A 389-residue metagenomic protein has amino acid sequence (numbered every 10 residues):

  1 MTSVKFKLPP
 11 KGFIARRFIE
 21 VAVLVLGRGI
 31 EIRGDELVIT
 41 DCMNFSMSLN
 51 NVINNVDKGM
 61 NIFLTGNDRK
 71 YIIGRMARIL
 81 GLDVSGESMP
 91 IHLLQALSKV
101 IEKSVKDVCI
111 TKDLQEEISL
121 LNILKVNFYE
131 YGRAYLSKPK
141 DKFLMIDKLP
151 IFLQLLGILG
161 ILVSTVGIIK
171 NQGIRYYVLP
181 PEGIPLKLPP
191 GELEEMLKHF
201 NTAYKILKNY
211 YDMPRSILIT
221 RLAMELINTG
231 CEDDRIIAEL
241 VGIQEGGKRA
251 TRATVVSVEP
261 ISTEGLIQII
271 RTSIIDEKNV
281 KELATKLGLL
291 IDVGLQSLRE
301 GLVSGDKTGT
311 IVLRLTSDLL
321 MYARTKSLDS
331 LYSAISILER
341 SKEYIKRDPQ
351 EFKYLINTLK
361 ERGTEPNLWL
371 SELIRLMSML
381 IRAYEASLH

Functional and structural regions predicted by a protein language model:
M1-K99, I236-H389: Long, contiguous all-alpha helical interaction modules
G66-F143: Long, mid-chain structured domain cores
I123-V126, P139, I174, R347-Q350 (+2 more regions): N-terminal functional modules and adjacent low-complexity/disordered segments of proteins
L136, K140-L289: Domain-exit/linker segments immediately C-terminal to small folded modules
